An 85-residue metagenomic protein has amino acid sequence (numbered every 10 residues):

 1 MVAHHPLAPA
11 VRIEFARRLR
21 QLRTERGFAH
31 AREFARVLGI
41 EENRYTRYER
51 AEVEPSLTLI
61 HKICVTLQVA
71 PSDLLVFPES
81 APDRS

Functional and structural regions predicted by a protein language model:
M1-G27: A short, Lys/Arg-rich alpha-helix, primarily the initiator
A3, D73-S85: Short amphipathic recognition helices of helix-turn-helix/homeodomain-type DNA-binding modules
R20, R32, H61: Residues within the helices of the helix-turn-helix
T24, R36, V65: Alpha-helical residues within the helix-turn-helix
G27-R47: Short alpha-helical DNA-recognition segment
E41-R44, S56, A70: Short coil turns linking two alpha-helices in DNA-binding domains
T58-D73: DNA major-groove recognition helix of helix-turn-helix/homeodomain DNA-binding modules
